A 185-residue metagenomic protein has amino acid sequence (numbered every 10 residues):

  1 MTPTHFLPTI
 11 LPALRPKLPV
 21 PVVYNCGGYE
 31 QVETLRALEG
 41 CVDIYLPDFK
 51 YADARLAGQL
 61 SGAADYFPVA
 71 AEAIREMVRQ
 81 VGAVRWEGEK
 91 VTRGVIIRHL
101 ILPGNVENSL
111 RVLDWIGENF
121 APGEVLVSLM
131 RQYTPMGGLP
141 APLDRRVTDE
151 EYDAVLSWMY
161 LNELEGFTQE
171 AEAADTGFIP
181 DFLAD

Functional and structural regions predicted by a protein language model:
M1-I44, D53-A54: Conserved Radical SAM active-site core
T4, G28-Q31, F49-F67, V95-I97 (+2 more regions): Conserved radical SAM core fold
L7-P8, V32, R36, A71 (+2 more regions): Amphipathic, non-transmembrane alpha-helical secondary structure
L11-P21, V69-Q80, D149-L161: Alpha-helix-loop-beta-strand connector modules within alpha/beta enzyme cores
K17, E39-G40, P68-A71, K90-G94: Short gly/pro-enriched beta-turn/loop segments at secondary-structure junctions
L38-E39, S61-A63, P180-D185: Short low-complexity, flexible loop/linker segments enriched in glycine and/or proline with clustered acidic
G58-G88: Anionic-ligand binding region
A83-D185: Auxiliary Fe-S-binding modules of radical SAM enzymes
